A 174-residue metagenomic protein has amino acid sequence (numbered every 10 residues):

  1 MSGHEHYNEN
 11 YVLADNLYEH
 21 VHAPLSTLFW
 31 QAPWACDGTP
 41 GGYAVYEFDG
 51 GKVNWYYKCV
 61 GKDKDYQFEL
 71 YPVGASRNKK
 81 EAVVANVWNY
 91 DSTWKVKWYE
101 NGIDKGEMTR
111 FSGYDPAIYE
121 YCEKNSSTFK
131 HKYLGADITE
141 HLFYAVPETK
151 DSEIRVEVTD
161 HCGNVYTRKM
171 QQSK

Functional and structural regions predicted by a protein language model:
M1-G74, D104-G106, E123-K124: Conserved beta-sheet core of the metallophosphoesterase superfamily
L70-K174: Long, low-complexity serine/threonine/glycine- and acidic-rich segments characteristic of extracellular
